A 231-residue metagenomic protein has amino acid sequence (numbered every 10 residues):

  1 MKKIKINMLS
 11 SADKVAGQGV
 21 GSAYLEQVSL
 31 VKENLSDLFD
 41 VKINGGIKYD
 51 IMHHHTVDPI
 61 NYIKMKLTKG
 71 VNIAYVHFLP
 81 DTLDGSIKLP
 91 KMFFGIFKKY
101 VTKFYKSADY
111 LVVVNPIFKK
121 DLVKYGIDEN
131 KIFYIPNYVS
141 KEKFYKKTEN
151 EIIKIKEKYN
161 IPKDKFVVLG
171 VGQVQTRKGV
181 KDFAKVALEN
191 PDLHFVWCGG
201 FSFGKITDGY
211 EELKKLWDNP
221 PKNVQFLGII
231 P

Functional and structural regions predicted by a protein language model:
K42-I60, I73: Short N-terminal targeting/anchoring amphipathic segment
I51-H53, M65-G85, V112: Active-site proximal beta-strand in glycosyltransferases
M92-L111: Membrane-proximal helix-turn-helix segments that form the acceptor-binding/catalytic region of lipid-linked
I117, Y138: Carbohydrate-associated surface elements
V123, V139-K154: Acidic anion/phosphate-binding donor-loop and adjacent secondary structure in glycosyltransferase catalytic cores
K156, P162-K178, A184-N190, F195-C198: Conserved donor-binding/catalytic core segment of Leloir-type glycosyltransferases
H194-E211, G228: Glycosyltransferase donor-sugar binding loop
D208-I230: Nucleotide-activated donor-binding/catalytic signature segment of Leloir-type glycosyltransferases, i.e., the conserved
